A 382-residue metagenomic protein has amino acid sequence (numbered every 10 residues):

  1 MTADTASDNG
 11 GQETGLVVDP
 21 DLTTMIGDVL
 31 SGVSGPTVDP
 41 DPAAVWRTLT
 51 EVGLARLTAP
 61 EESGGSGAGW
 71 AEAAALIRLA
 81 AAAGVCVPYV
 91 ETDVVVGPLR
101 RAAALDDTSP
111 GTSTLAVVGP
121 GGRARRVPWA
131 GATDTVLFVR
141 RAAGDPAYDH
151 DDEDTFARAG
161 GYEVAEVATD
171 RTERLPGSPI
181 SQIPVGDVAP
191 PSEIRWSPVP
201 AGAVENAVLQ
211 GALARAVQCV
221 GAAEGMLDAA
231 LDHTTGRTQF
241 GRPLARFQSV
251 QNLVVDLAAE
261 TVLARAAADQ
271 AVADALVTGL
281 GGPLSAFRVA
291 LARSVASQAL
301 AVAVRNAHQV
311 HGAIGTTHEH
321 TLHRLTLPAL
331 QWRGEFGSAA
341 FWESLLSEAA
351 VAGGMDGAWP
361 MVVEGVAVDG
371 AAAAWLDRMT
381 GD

Functional and structural regions predicted by a protein language model:
T2-G15, T23, A313-D382: Glycine-rich phosphate/cofactor-binding loops in nucleotide/flavin-utilizing enzymes
A3, N9, V85-V90, V94-D228 (+1 more regions): FAD-binding core of flavoproteins
A3-D4, S31-P40, A258-V295, H308-A313 (+2 more regions): C-terminal helix-coil-helix/basic helical segment that borders enzyme active sites and/or dimer interfaces and provides
A3-N9, V38-D39, A203-V208, D228-A259 (+2 more regions): Glycine-rich cofactor-pocket loops
G15-T24, R47-D106: Internal helix-loop-helix
A43-T58, A75, R293-A307: Short, hydrophobic/aliphatic alpha-helical segments
